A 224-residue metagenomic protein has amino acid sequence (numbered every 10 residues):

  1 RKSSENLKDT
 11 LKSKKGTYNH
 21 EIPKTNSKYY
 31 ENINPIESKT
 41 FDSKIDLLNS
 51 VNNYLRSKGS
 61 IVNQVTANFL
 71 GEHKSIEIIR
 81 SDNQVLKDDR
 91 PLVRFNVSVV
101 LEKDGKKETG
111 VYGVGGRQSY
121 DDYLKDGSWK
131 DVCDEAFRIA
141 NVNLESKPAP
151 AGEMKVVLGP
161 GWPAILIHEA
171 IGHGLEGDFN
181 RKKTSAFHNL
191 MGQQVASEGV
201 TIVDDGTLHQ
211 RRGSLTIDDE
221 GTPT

Functional and structural regions predicted by a protein language model:
R1-P223: Active-site bordering "gate/hinge" segments that shape substrate access to catalytic or cofactor-binding pockets
